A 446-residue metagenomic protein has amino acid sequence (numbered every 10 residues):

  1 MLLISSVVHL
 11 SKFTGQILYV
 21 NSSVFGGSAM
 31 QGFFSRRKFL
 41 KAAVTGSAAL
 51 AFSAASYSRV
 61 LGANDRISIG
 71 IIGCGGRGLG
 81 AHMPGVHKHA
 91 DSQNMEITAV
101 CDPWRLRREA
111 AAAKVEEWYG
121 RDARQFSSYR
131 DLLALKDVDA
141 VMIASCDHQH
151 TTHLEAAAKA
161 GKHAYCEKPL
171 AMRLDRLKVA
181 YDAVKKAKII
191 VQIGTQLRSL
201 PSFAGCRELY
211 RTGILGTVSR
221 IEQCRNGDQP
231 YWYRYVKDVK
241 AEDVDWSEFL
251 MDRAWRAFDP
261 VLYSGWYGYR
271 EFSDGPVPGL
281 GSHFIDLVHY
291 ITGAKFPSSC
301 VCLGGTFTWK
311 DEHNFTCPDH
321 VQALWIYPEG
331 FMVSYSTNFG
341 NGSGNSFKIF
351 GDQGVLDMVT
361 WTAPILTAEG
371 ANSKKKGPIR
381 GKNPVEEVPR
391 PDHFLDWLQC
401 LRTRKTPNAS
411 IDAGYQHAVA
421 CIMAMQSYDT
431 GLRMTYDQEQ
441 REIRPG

Functional and structural regions predicted by a protein language model:
S5-C166, D175-I190: N-terminal glycine-/serine-/threonine-rich beta1-alpha1-beta2 phosphate-ribose binding loop of Rossmann-like
F33, K41-A63, T316, Q399-G446: C-terminal helix-rich "cap/oligomerization" subdomain common to oxidoreductases
G73, I214-Y233, V244-D259, S298-T308 (+1 more regions): NAD(P)-dependent dehydrogenases' Rossmann-like dinucleotide-binding region
V86, L200-Q223, Y235-K237, P278-F307 (+2 more regions): Oxidoreductase and adenylate-handling cofactor-binding alpha/beta cores
H163, A171-E248, G431: A contiguous active-site-proximal alpha/beta segment in oxidoreductase catalytic domains
I193-T195, E271-P278, F307-E312, S336-N338 (+2 more regions): Active-site rim elements
S247-E329, N341, D412, Q416: Rossmann-like dinucleotide-binding domain that binds NAD(P)(H)
H313-D392: NAD(P)-dinucleotide binding in Rossmann-like oxidoreductases
